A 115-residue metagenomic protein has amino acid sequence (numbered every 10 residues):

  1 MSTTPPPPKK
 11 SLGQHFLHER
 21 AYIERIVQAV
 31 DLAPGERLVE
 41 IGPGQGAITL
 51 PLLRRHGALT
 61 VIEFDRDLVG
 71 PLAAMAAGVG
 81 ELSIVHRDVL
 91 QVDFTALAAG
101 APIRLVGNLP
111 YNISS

Functional and structural regions predicted by a protein language model:
M1-S115: Catalytic cores of RNA-modifying enzymes
